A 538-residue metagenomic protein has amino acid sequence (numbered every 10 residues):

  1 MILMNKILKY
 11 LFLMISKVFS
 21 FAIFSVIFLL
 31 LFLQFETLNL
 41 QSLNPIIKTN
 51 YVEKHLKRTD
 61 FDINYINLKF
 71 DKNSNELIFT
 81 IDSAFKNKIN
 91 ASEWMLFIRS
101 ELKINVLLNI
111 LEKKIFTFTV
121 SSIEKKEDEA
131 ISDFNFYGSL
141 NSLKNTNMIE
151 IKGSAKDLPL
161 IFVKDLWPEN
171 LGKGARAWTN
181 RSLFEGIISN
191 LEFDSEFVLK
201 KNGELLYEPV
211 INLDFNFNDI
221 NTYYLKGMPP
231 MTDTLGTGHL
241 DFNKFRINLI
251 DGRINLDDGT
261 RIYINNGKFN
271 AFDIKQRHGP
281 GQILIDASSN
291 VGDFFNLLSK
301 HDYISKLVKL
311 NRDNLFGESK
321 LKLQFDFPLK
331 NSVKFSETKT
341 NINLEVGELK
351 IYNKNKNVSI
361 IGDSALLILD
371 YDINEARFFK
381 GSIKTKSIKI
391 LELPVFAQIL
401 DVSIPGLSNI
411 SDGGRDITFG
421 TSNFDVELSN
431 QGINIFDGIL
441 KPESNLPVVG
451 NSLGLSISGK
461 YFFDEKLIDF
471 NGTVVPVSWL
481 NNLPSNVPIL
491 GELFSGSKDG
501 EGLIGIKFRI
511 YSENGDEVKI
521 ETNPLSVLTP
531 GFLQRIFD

Functional and structural regions predicted by a protein language model:
I2-F35, K200-N202, L298-D302, L310 (+6 more regions): Extended terminal
I2-K9, T49, E53-K54, D60 (+9 more regions): Secondary-structure transition motifs
L30-I115: Terminal hydrophobic membrane-targeting helix
I47, K57-N64, S92-N105, I123-G138 (+8 more regions): Amphipathic hydrophobic-ligand
I81-K88, S121-I123, D194-V198, N216-Y223 (+4 more regions): Generic short beta-strand segments
A84-F85, E112-F116, W167-A177, D214-I220 (+5 more regions): Flexible, solvent-exposed coil segments and beta strand-coil junctions, predominantly the extracellular/periplasmic
I151-G153, F215, L249, I285-A287 (+3 more regions): Membrane-embedded beta-strand positions of outer-membrane beta-barrel proteins
E204-E208, L213-T222, K320-K334, T340-I342 (+1 more regions): Long hydrophobic segments that form regular secondary structure
